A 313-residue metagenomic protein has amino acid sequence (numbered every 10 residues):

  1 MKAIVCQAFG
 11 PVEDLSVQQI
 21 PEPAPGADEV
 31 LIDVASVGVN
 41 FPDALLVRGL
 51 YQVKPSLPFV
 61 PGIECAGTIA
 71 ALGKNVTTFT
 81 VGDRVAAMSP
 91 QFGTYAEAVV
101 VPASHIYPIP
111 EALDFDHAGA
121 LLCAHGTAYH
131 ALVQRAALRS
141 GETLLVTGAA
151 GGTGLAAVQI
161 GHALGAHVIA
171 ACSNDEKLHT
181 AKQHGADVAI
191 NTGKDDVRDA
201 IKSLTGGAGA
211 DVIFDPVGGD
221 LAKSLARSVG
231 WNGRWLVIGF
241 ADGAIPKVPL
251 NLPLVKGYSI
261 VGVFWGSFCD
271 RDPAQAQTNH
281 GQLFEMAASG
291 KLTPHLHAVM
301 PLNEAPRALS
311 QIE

Functional and structural regions predicted by a protein language model:
P21-V39, L50-F92: Glycine-rich beta-strand-centered segment in the early N-terminal region that forms part of a ligand/cofactor-binding
G26, T80-V81, D114, R139 (+2 more regions): Residue-level recognition of short, solvent-exposed, well-ordered loop/turn junctions that link secondary-structure
L45, T78, R84-A150: NAD(P)H dinucleotide-binding glycine-rich loop of Rossmann-like/cofactor-binding domains, especially the beta1-alpha1
A70, I169, V261: Conserved beta-strand positions in the Rossmann-like core of class I SAM-dependent methyltransferases
R84, T143, H167, G233-W235 (+1 more regions): Short glycine-centered segments of the SAM/dcSAM-binding site in methyltransferase folds
G119-D195: Mid-domain Rossmann-like dinucleotide-binding core that forms the NAD(H)/NADP(H) cofactor-binding site
H179, V188-V261: Glycine-rich cofactor phosphate-binding loops and adjacent beta1-alpha1 units of small-molecule cofactor enzyme domains
P273-E313: C-terminal hydrophobic helical "lid"/dimerization subdomain of Rossmann-like NAD(P)H-dependent oxidoreductases
